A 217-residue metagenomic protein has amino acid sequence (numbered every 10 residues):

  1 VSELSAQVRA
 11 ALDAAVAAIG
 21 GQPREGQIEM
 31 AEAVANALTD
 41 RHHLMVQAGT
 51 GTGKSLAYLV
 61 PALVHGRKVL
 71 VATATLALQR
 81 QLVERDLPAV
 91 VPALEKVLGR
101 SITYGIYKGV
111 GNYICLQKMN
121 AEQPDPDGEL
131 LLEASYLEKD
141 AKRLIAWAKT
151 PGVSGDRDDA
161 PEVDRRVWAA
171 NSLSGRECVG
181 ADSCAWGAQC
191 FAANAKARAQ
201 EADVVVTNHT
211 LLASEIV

Functional and structural regions predicted by a protein language model:
S2-D13, K68-D203, A213: A substrate-engagement module of RecA-like helicase motors
S2-M45: Conserved pre-motif I regulatory segment
A18-I19, H43-V46, S172-A185, N208: Short, basic, glycine/proline-bearing loop/turn elements
T39-Y58: Walker A/P-loop
R41, G66, A202-D203, H209: Short, well-ordered alpha-helix to beta-strand connector turns
V60-G66: Alpha-helix C-terminal capping segments
I216-V217: A conserved P-loop NTPase coupling/switch region
